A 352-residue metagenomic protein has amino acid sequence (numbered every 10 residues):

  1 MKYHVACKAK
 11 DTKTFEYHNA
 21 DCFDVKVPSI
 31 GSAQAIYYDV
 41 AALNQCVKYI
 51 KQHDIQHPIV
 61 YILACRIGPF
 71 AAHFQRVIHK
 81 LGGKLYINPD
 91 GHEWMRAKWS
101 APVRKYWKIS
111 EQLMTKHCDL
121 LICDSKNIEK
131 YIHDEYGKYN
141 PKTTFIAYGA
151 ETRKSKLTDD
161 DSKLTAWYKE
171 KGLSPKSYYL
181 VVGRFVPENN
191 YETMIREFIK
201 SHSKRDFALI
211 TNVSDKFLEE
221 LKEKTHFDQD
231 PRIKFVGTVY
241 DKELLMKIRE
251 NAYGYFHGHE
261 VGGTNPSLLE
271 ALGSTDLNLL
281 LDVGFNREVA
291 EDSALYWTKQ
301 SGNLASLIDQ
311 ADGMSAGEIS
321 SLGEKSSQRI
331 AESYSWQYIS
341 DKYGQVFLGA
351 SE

Functional and structural regions predicted by a protein language model:
M1-A33, N127-E129, H133-G137, N212-F217: N-terminal strand-loop element at the rim of the active site of nucleotide-sugar-dependent glycosyltransferases
C7-D11, A150, V182, R205-L221 (+1 more regions): Glycosyltransferase donor-sugar binding loop
I36-N44, H57-D90, G263: An aromatic- and histidine-rich active-site surface loop
V103-L121: Membrane-proximal helix-turn-helix segments that form the acceptor-binding/catalytic region of lipid-linked
T115-T143, A147-S155, L164, Y343: A short, active-site helix/loop in glycosyltransferases that binds the activated sugar's phosphate group
Y168-N189, I195-H202, A208: Conserved donor-binding/catalytic core segment of Leloir-type glycosyltransferases
K247-G263, D276-L277: Acidic donor-binding loop of glycosyltransferase active sites
A294-G302, Q310-A316: Conserved acidic donor-binding segment of nucleotide-sugar-dependent glycosyltransferases
